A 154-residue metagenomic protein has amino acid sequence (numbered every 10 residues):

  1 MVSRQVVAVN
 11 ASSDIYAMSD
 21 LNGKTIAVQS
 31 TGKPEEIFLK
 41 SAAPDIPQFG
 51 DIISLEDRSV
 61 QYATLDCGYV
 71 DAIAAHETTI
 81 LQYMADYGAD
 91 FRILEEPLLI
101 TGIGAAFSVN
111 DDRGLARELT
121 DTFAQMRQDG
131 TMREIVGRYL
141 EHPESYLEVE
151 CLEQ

Functional and structural regions predicted by a protein language model:
M1-V9, A85-A124, H142-Q154: Periplasmic-binding protein-like
S3-R58, E77-L81: Bilobed "Venus flytrap"/periplasmic-binding protein-like clamshell domains and structurally analogous long
S12-I15, S19-D20, K24-K33, A105-P143: Extended ligand-binding regions for polar small-molecule ligands
K33-I53, A89-I93, F123-Q154: Ligand-binding clefts/hinges and TM-proximal coupling segments of bilobed small-molecule sensing domains
I37-A43, T64-L99: A ligand-binding cleft/hinge motif common to bilobed small-molecule-binding domains
E56-D57, L98, Y139: Short beta->alpha linker loops
R58-Y69, E144-Q154: Amphipathic, soluble alpha/beta structural segments
